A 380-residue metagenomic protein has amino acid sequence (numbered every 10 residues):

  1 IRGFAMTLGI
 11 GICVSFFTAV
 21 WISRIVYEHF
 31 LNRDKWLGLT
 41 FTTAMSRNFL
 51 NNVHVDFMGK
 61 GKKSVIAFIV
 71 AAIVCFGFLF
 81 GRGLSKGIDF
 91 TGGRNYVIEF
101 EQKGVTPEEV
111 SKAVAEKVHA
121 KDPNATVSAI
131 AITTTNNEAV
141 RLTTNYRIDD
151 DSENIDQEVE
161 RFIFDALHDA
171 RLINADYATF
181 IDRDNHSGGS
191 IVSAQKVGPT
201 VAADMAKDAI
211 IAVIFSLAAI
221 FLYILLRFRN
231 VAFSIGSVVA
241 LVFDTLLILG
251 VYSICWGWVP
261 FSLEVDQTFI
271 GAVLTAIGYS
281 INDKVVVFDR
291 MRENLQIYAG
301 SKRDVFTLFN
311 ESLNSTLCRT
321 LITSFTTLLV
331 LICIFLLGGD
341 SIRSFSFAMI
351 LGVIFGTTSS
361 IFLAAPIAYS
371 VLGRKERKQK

Functional and structural regions predicted by a protein language model:
I1-K380: A structural signal for conserved, well-ordered secondary-structure elements that form binding/interaction cores
